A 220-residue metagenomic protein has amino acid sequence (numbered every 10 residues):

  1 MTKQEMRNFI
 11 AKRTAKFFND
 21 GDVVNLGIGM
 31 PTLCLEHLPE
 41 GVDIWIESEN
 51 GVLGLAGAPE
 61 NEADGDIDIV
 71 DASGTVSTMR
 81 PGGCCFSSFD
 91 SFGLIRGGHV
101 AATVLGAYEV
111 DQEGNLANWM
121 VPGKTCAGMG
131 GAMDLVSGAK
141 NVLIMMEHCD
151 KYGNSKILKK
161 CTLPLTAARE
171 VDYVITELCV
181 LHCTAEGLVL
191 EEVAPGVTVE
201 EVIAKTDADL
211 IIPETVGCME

Functional and structural regions predicted by a protein language model:
M1-R80: N-terminal active-site beta-alpha-beta segment that forms phosphate/nucleotide-binding and substrate-recognition loops
T2-F9, E60-E220: Conserved phosphate- and dinucleotide-binding cores of soluble alpha/beta proteins, encompassing both enzyme active
